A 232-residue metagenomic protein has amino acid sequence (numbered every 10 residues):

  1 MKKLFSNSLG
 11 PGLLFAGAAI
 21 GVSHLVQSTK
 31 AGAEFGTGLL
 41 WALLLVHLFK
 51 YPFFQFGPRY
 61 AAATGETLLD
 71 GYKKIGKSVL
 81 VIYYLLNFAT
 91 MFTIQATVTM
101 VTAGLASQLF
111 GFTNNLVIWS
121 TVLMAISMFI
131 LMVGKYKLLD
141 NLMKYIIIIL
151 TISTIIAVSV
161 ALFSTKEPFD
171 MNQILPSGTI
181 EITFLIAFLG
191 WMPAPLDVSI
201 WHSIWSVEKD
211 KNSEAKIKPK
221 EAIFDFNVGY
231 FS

Functional and structural regions predicted by a protein language model:
M1-H24, A187, E214-V228: Membrane-interface "cap" regions at the ends of multi-pass membrane proteins
L9-V46, F56: Transmembrane helix-boundary motif of multi-pass solute transporters/channels
Q27, G32, L138, I200-S232: Hydrophobic, small-residue-rich membrane helices and short re-entrant helix-turn-helix hairpins that build
S28-G32, Q55-V79, A106-F110: Flexible loop linkers connecting adjacent transmembrane helices in multi-pass alpha-helical membrane transporters
L43-F56, E221-S232: Selective recognition of specific alpha-helical transmembrane segments in multi-pass small-molecule
A63, V79-G111, S120-T121: Hydrophobic transmembrane alpha-helices that form the core helical bundles of multi-pass secondary transporters
Y84, L109-M132, I148-S159: Transmembrane alpha-helical segments of multi-pass small-molecule transport proteins
I148-P176, L185-I204: Hydrophobic alpha-helical segments and their helix-loop junctions in multi-pass secondary transporters
